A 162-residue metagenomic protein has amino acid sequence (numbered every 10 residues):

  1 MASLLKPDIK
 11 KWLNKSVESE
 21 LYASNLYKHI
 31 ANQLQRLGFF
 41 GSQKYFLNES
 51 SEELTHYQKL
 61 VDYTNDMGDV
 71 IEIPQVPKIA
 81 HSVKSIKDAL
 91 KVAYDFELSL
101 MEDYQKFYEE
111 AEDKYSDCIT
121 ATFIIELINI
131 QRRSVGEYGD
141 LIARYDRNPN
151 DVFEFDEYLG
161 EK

Functional and structural regions predicted by a protein language model:
M1-K162: Iron-associated oxidoreductase/ferritin-like identity signal
